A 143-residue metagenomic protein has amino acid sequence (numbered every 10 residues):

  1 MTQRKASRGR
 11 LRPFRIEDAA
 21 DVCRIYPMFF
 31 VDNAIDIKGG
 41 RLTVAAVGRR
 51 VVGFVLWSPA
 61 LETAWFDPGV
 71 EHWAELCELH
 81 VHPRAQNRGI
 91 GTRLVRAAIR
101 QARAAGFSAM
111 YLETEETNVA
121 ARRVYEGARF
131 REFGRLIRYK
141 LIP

Functional and structural regions predicted by a protein language model:
T2-R4, R131, L136-P143: Terminal substrate-recognition subdomain of acyl/acetyltransferases
R4, G9, P13-E78, H82 (+2 more regions): Acetyl-CoA-dependent GNAT
Q86, Y111-A121, R138-P143: Conserved beta-strand-loop-alpha-helix junction that forms the acyl-donor binding cleft
N87-V95: Glycine-rich acyl-CoA binding loop
T92, A104, E116-R135: Conserved active-site alpha-helix within GNAT-family acetyltransferase domains
A102-E113: Conserved GNAT acetyl-CoA-binding A-motif
